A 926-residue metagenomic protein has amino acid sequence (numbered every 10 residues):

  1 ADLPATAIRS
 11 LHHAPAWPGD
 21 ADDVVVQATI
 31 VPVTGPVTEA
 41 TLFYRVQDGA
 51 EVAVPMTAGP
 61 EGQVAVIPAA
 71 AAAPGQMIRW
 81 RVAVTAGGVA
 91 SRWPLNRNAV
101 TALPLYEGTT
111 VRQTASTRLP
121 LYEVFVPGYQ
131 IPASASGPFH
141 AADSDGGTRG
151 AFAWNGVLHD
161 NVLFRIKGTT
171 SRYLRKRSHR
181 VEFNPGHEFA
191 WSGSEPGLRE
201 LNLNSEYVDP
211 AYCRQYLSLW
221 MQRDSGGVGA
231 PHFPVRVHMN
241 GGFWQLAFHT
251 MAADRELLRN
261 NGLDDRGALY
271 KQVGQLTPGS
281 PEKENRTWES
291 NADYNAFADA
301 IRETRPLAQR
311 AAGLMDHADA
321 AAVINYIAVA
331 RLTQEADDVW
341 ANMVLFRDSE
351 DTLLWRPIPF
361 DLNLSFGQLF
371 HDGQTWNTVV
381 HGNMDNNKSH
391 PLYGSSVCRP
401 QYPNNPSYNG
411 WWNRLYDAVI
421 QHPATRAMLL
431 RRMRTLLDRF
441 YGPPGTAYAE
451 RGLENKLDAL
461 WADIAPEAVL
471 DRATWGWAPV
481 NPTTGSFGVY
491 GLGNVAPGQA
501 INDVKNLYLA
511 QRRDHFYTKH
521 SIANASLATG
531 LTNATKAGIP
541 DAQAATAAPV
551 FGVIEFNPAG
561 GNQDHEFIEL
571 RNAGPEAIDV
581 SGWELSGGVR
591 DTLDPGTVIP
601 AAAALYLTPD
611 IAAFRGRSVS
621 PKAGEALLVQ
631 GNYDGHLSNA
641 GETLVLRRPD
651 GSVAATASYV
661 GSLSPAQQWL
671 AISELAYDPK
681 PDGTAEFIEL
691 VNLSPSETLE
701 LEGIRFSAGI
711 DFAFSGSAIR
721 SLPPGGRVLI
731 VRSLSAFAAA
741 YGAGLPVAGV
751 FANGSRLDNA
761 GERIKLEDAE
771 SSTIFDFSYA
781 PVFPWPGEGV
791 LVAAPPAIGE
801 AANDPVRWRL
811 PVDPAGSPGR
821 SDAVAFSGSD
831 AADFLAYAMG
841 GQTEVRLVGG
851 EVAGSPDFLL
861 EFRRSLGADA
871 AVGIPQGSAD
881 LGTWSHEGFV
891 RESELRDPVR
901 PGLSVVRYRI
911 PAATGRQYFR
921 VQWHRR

Functional and structural regions predicted by a protein language model:
A1-D2, Q130-P132, V162, L174 (+3 more regions): Middle-to-C-terminal accessory/interaction subdomains
A1-S144, R149-A153, A853, L866-D869 (+1 more regions): Glycan-association/targeting regions that enable binding to alpha-glucans and other polysaccharides
D2, I8, D822-R926: Short, composition-biased motifs enriched in small/polar/acidic residues
D22-V26, D564-E566, T684-E686, P856-L860: Structural beta-strand segments of beta-rich domains
V25-P32, E569-R571, E689-V691, E861-S865: Short edge beta-strand/loop segments characteristic of extracellular beta-sandwich folds
A70-M77, L637-S638, P911-G915: Surface-exposed, short loops/turns at beta-strand junctions within beta-sandwich domains
V124, S178-A190, E195-Y212, S225-A230 (+3 more regions): Internal "kinase-insert"/substrate-recognition segments embedded within catalytic cores of ATP-dependent enzymes
T532-A802, S821-A825: Activation on beta-sandwich/Ig-like modules and their edge loops
